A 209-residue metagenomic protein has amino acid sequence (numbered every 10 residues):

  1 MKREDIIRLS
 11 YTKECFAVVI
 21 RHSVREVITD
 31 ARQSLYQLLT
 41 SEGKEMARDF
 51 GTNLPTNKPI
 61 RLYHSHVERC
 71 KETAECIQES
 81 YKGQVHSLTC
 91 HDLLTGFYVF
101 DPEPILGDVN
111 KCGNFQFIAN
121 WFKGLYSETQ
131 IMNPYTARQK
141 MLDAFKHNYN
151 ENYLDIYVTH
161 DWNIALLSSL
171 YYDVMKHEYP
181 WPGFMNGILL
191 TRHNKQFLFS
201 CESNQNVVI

Functional and structural regions predicted by a protein language model:
M1-H91, G124-I131, M175-C201: Active-site-proximal alpha-helix that buttresses catalytic centers in soluble enzyme cores
R25, T95, I164-A165: Active-site micro-motifs of SAM-dependent methyltransferase domains
D30-R32, E75, V99-P104, S169-L170: Short aromatic-enriched loop/helix-cap "lid" or pocket-rim segments at secondary-structure transitions that line
Y81, T95-E103, L125-I131, A137-L154: Hydrophobic, aromatic-enriched interface-forming segments
S87-I131: Low-complexity, serine/threonine/proline-enriched polar segments
R138-G187, T191-Q196: Extended, basic/helix-rich recognition subdomains
S200-I209: Short, solvent-exposed aromatic-acidic interface loops
